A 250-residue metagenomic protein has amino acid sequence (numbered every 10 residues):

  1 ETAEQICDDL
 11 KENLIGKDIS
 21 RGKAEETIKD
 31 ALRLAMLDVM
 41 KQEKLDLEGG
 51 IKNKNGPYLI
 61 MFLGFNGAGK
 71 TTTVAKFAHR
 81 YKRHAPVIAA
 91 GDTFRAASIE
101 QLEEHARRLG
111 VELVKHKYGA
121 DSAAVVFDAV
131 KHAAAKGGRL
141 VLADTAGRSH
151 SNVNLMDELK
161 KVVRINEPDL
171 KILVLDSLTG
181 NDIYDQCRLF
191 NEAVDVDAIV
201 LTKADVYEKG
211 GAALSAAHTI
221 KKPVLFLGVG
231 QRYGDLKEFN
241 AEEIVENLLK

Functional and structural regions predicted by a protein language model:
E1-G91, S98-Y118, V126-A133, L140-A143: Primarily NTPase-proximal linker/entry elements flanking Walker-type ATP/GTP-binding cores
Q101, D121-A135, H150-K250: Conserved catalytic-core segment of NTP-binding enzymes
A146-R148: Short glycine-rich anion-binding loops that position phosphate/pyrophosphate groups of nucleotides and phosphorylated
